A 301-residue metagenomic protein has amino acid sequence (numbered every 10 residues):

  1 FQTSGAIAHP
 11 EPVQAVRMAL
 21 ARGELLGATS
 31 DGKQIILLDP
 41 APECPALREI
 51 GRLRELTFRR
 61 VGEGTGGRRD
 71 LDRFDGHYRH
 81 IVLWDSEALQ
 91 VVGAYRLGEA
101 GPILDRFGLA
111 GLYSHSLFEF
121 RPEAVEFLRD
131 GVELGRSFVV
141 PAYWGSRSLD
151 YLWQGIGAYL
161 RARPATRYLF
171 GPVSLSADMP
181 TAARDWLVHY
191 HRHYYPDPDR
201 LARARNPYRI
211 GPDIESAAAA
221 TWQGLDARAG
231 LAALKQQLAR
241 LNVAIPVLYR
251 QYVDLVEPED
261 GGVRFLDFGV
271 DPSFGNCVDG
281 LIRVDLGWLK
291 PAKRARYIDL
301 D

Functional and structural regions predicted by a protein language model:
Q2-A41: Conserved N-terminal entry element of GNAT/NAT acetyltransferase domains
L26-H80, W84-R96: Short amphipathic alpha-helix that is part of the acyltransferase structural core
E55, T65-R68, A100-G262: Acyl-donor binding region in acyl/amide transferases
R73-V82, D260-R264, S273-V278: A short helix-loop-beta-strand connector motif used in the catalytic cores of GNAT acetyltransferases and, in some
V91, A177-T181, F274, P291-A292: Short catalytic/ligand-binding loop motif for oxyanion handling, primarily in non-cytosolic enzymes, centered on
V247-D254, V263-L281: Aromatic sugar-binding interfaces of carbohydrate-active proteins
G275-D301: C-terminal non-catalytic accessory extensions
